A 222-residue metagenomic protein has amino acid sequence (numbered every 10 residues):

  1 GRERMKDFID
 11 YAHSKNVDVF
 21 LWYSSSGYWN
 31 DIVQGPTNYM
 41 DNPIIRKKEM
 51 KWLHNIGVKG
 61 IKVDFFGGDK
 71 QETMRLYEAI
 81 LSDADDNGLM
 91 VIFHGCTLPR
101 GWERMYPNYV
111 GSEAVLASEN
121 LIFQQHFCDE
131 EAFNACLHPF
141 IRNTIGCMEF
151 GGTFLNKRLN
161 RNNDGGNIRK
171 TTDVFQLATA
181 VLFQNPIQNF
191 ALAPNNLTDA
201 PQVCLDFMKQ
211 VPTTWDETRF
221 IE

Functional and structural regions predicted by a protein language model:
G1, F20, P186-L192: Generic hydrophobic/packing signal
G1-T172: Aromatic- and carboxylate-enriched substrate-binding clefts and catalytic-loop regions of carbohydrate-active enzymes
D86, V115, L182-Q184, Q188 (+1 more regions): Short, well-ordered loop/turn and helix-capping segments at boundaries between secondary-structure elements and domains
T153, V181, F207, V211: Residues that form generic nucleotide/phosphate-binding pockets
G165-G166, F175-A191: Catalytic domains of carbohydrate-active enzymes that cleave complex glycans
L192-E222: Glycan-recognition and catalytic regions of carbohydrate-active enzymes
